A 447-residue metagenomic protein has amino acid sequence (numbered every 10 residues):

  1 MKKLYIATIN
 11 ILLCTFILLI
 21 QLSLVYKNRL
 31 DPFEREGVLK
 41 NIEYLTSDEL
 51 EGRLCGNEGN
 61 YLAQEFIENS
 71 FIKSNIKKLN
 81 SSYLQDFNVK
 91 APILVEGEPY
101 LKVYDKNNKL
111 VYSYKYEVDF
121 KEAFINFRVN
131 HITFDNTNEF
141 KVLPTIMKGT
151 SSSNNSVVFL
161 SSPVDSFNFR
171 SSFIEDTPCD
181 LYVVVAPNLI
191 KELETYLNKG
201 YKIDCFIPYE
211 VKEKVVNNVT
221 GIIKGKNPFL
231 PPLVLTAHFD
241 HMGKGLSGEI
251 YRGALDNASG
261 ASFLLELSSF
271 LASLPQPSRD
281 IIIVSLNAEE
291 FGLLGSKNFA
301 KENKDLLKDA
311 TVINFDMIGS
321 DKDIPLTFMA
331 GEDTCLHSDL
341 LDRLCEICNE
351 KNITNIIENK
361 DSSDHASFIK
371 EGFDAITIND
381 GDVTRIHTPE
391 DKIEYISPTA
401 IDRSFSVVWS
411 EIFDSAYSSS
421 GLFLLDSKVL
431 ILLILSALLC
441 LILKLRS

Functional and structural regions predicted by a protein language model:
M1-K3, L12-F16, S418-S447: C-terminal single-pass membrane-anchor helix
K3-K77, F169, I223-K224: N-terminal hydrophobic or amphipathic helices/low-complexity stretches enriched in small/hydrophobic/Pro/Gly
Y26-P32, D48-G59, N130-T137, P178-L181 (+7 more regions): Second-shell loop/turn segments in exported
D48-K148: Noncatalytic luminal/extracellular "stalk/propeptide" segments of secretory-pathway proteins
F134, V219, L235-H241, G245-F291 (+1 more regions): Alpha-helical metal-binding/catalytic segments enriched in His/Glu/Asp
S171-Y251: Soluble metallo-hydrolase cores and metallopeptidase-like ectodomains found primarily in the secretory/periplasmic
A288-A375: Metal-dependent peptidase/peptidase-like ectodomains
N314-F315, I324-A330, I356-L425: Active-site-adjacent mobile loop/cap segments within catalytic or ligand-binding domains
